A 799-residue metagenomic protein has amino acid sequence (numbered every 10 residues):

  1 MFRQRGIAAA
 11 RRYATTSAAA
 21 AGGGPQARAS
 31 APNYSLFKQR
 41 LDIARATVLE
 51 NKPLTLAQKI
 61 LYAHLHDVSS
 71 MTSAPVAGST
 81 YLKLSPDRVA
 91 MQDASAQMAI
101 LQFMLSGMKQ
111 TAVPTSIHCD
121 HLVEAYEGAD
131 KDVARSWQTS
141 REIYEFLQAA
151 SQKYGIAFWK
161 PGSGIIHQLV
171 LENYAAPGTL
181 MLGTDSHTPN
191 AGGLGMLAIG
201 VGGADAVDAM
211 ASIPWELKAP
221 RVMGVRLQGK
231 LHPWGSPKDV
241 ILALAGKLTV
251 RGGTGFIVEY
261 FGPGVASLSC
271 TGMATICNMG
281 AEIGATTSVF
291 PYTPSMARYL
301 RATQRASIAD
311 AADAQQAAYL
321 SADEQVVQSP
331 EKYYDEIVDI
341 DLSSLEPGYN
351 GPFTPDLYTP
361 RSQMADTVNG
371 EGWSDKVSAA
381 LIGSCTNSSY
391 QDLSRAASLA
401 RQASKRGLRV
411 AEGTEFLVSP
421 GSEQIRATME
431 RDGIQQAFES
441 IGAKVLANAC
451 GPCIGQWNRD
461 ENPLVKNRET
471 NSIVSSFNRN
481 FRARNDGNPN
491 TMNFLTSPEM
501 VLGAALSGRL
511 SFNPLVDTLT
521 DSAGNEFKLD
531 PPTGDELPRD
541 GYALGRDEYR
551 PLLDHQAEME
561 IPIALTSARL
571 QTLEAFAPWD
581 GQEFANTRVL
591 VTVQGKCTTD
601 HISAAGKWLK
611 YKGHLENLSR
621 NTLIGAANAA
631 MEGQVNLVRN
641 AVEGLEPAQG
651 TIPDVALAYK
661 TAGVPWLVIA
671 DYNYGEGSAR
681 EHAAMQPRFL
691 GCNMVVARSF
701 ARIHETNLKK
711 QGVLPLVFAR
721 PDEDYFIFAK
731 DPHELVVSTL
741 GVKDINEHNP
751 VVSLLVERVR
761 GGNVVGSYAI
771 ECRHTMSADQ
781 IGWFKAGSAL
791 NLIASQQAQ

Functional and structural regions predicted by a protein language model:
M1-A10: N-terminal chloroplast transit peptides
T16-Q799: Fe-S-dependent hydro-lyases/dehydratases of central metabolism
